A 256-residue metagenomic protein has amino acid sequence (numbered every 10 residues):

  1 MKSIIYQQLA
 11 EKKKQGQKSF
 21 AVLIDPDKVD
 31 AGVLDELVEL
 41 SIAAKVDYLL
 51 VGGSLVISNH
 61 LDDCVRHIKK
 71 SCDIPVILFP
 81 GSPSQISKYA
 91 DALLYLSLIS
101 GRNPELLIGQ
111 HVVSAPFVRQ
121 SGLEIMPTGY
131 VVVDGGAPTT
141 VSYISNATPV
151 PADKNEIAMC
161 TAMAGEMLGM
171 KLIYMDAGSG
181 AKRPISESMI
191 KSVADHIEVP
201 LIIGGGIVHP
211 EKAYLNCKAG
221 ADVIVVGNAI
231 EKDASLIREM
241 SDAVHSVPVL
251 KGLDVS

Functional and structural regions predicted by a protein language model:
M1-E11, D30-D35: Short N-terminal or domain-adjacent regulatory/targeting segments
Q15, S19, P26-I203, V208-V249 (+1 more regions): Alpha/beta enzyme core
